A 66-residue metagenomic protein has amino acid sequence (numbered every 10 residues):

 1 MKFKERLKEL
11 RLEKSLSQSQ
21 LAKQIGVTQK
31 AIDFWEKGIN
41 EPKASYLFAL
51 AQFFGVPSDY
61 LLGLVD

Functional and structural regions predicted by a protein language model:
M1-E13: A short, Lys/Arg-rich alpha-helix, primarily the initiator
R6, S17, K43-Y46, P57: Residues that mark the N-terminal boundary/hinge immediately upstream of a DNA-recognition element
S15-F34: Short alpha-helical DNA-recognition segment
G26, S45-Y60: DNA major-groove recognition helix of helix-turn-helix/homeodomain DNA-binding modules
A31, E41, Y60: Residues in the helix-turn-helix
E36, F54, V65: DNA major-groove recognition helix of helix-turn-helix
